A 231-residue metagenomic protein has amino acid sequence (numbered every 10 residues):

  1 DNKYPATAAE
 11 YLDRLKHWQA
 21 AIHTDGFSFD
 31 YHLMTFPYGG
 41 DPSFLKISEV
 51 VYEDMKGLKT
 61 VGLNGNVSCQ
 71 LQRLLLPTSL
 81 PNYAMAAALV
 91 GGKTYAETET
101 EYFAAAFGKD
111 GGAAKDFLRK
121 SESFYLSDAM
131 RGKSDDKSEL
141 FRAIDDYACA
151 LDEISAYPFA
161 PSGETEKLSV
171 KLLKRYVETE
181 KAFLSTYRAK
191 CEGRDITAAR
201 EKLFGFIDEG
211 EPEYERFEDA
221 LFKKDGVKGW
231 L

Functional and structural regions predicted by a protein language model:
D1-T100, L173, K190-L231: Catalytic-core regions of glycoside hydrolase
I22, K59-G62, A106, D110 (+2 more regions): Alpha-helix capping/termination and helix-coil
S28, S43, S48, S68 (+10 more regions): Generic serine detector
L80-S138, R142: Active-site or pore-adjacent capping/gating segments
E101, G111-D116, E122, S134-L231: Mature N-terminal, pre-catalytic/accessory segment of carbohydrate-active enzymes
